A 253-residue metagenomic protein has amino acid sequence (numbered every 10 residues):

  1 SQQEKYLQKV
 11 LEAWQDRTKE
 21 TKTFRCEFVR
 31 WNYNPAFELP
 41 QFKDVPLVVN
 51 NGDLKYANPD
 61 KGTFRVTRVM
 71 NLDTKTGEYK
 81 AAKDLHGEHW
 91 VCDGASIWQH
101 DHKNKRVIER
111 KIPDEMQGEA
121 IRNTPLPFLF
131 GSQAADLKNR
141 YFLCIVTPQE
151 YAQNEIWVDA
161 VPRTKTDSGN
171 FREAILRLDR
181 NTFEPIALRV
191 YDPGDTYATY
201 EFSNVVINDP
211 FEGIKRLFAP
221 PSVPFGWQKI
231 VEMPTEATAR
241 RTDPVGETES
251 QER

Functional and structural regions predicted by a protein language model:
S1, K103, A152, T164-E173 (+1 more regions): Non-transmembrane domains of secretory- and envelope-associated proteins
K5-N104: N-terminal mature ectodomain segment of secretory-pathway/periplasmic proteins
R17-K19, V45, A81, A134 (+3 more regions): Sterically constrained small-residue positions within well-ordered secondary structures of folded domains
K22-C26, N50, D60, N154-I156 (+3 more regions): Residues at beta-strand starts and edge strands
V29-W31, P59-K61, V69, D93-I97 (+7 more regions): Solvent-exposed coil/turn segments that connect beta secondary-structure elements in extracytoplasmic/periplasmic
V49-D53, G87-H89, V107-E109, E173-I175 (+1 more regions): Well-ordered beta-strand positions in beta-sheet-rich domains
T74-K80, I108-I112, G118-R122, G169-N170 (+1 more regions): A short, polar/proline- and glycine-enriched secondary-structure boundary/capping micro-motif
Q99, R106-E109, E119-V190, E252-R253: Extended beta-strand-rich segments in extracellular/periplasmic secretory proteins, especially within noncatalytic
